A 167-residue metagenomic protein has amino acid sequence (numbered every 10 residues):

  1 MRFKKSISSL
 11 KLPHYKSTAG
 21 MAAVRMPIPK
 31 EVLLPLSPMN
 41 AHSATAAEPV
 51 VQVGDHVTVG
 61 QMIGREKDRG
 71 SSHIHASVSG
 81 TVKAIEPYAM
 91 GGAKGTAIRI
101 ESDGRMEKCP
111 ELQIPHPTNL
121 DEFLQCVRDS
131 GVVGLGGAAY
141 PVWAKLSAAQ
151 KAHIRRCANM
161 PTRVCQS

Functional and structural regions predicted by a protein language model:
M1-Q166: Well-ordered secondary-structure scaffolds
